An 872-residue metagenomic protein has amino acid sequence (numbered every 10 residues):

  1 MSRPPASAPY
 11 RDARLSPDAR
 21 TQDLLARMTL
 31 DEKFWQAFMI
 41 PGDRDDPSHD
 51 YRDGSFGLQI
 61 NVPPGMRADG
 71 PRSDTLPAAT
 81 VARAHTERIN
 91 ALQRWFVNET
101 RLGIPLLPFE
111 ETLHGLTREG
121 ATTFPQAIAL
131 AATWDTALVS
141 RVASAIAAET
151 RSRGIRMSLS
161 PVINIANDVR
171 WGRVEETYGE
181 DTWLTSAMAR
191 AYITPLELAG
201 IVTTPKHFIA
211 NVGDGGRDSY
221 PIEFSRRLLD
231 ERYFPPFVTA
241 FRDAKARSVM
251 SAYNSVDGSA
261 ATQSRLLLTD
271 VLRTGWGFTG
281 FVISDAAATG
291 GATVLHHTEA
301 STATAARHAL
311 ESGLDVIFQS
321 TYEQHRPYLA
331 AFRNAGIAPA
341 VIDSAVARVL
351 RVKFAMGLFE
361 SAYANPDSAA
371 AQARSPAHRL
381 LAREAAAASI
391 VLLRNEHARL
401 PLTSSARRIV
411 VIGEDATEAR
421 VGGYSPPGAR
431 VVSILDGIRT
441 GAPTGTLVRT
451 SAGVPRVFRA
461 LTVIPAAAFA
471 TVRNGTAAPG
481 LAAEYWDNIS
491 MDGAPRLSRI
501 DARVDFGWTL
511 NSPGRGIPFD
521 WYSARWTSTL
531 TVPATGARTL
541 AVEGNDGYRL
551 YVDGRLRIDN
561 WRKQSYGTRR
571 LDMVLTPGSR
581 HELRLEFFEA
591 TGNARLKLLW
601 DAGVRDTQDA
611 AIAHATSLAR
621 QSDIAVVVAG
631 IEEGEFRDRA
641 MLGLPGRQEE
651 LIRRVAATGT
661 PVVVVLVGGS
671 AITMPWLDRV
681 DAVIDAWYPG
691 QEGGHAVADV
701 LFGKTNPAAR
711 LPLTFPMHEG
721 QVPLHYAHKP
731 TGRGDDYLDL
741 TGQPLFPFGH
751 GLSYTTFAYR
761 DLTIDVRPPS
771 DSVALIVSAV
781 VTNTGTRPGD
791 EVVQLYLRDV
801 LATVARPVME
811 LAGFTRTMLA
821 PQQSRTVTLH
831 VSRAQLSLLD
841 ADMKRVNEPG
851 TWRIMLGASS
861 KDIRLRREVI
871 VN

Functional and structural regions predicted by a protein language model:
M1-T539, E543-R833, S837, T851-S860: Glycoside hydrolase catalytic-domain context in secreted enzymes
A841-T851: Eukaryote-biased detector of low-complexity, proline/serine/threonine-rich segments and adjacent exposed loops
D862-N872: Short beta-strand elements
